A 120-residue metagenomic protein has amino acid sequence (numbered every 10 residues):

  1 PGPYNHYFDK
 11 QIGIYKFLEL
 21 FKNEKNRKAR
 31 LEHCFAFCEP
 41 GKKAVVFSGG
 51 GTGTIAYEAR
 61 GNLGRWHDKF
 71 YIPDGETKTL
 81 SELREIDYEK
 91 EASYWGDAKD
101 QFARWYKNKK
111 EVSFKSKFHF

Functional and structural regions predicted by a protein language model:
P1-F120: Anionic-ligand binding patches
